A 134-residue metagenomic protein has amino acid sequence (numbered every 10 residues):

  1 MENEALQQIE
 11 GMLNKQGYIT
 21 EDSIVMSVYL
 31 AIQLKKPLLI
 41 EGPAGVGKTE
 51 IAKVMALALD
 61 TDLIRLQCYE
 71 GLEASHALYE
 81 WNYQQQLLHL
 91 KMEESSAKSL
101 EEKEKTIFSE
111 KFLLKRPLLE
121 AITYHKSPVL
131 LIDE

Functional and structural regions predicted by a protein language model:
E2-I24: Dynamic helix-loop-helix/coil hinge segments at AAA+ ATPase domain boundaries and subdomain interfaces
I19-S23, Q67, S109: Structural motif
V25-Q33: Contiguous, well-ordered alpha-helical segments that form the cores/surfaces of helical PPI scaffolds
Y29-L30, L87-L131: Conserved alpha-helical scaffold flanking the Walker A/P-loop in AAA+ ATPase domains
Q33, P37-Q86: Walker A/P-loop
E134: Catalytic glutamate of the conserved HExxH
